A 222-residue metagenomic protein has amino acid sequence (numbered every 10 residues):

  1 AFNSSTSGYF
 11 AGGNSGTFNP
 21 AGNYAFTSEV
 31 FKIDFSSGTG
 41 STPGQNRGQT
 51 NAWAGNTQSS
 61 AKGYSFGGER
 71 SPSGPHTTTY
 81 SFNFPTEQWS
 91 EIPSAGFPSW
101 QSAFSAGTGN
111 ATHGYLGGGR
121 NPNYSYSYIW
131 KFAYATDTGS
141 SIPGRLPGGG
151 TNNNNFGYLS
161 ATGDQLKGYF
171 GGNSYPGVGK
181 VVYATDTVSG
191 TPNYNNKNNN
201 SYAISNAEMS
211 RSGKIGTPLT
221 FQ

Functional and structural regions predicted by a protein language model:
A1-Q222: Polar, enzyme-active/binding microenvironments
